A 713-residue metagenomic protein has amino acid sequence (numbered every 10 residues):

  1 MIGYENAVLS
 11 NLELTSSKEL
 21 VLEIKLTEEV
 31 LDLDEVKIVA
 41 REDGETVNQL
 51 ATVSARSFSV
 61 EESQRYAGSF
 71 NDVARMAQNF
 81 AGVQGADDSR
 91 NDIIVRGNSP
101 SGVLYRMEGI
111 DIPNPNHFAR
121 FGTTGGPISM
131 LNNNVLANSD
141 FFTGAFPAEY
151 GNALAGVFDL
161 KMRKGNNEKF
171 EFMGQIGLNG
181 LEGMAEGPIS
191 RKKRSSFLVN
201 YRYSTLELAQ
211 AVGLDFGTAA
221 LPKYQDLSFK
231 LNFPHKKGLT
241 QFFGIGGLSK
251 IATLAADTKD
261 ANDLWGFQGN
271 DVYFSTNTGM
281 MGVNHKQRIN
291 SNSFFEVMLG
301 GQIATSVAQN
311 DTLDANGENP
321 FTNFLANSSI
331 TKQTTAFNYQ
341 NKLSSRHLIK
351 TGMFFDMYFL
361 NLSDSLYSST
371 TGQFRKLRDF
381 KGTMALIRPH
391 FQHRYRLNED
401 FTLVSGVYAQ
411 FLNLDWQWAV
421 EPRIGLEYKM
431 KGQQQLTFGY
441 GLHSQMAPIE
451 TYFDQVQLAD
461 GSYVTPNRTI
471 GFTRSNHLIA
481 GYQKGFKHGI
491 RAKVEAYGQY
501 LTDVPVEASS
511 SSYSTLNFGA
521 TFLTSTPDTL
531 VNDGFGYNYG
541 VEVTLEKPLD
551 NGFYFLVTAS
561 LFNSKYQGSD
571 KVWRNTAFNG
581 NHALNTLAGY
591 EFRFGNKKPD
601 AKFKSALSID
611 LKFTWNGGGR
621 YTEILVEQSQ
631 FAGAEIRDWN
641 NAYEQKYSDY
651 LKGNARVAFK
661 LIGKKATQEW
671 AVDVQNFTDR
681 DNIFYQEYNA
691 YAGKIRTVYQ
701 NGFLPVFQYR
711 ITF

Functional and structural regions predicted by a protein language model:
E5, L12-E23, K37-F146, V157 (+1 more regions): Periplasmic N-terminal accessory/gating domains of Gram-negative outer-membrane beta-barrel systems
N116, D257-A261, T305, D364-L366 (+6 more regions): Surface-exposed extracellular loop regions of Gram-negative outer-membrane beta-barrel proteins, predominantly
G125-S129, A137-P147, G156-G187, F197-Y203 (+1 more regions): Short strand-turn segments of transmembrane beta-barrel domains in outer membranes, especially the first one or two
N179-Y203, F216-L254, Y273-G301, L343-S345 (+1 more regions): Transmembrane beta-barrel wall of Gram-negative outer-membrane proteins
S328, K332-A336, L377-R388, N467 (+3 more regions): Outer membrane beta-barrel strand-and-loop segments of large Gram-negative receptors, especially TonB-dependent
I330, R346-L348, F354, R378-Y500 (+2 more regions): Structural signature of Gram-negative outer-membrane beta-barrels, strongest in the C-terminal barrel of TonB-dependent
G498-Y500, A520-G617: Gram-negative outer-membrane beta-barrel transporters
T502, F555, K602-L607, K612-A634 (+2 more regions): C-terminal beta-signal and adjacent terminal beta-strands/loops of Gram-negative outer-membrane beta-barrel proteins
